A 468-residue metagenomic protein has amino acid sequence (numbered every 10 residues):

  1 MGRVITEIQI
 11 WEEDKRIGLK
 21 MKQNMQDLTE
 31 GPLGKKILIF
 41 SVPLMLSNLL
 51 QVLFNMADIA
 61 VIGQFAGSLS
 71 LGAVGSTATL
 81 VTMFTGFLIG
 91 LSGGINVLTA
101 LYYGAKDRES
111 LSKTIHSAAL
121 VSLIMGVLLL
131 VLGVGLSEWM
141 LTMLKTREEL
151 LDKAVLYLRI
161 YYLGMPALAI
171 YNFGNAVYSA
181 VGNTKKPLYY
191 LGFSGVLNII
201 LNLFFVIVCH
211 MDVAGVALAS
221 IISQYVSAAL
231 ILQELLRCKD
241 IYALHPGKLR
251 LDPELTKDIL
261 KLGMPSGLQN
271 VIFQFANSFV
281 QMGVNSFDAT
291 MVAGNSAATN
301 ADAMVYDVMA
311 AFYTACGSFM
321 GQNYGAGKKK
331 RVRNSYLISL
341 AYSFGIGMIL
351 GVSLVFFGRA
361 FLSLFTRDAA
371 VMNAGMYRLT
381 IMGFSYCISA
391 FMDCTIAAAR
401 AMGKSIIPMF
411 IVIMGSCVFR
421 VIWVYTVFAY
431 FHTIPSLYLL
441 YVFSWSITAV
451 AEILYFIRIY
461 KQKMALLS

Functional and structural regions predicted by a protein language model:
M1-S41, T99-P166, V208-M264, M320-S385 (+1 more regions): Short alpha-helical transmembrane segments in multi-pass integral membrane proteins
L28-F65, T79-G94, L98, L123-L130 (+5 more regions): N-terminal transmembrane alpha-helices
I39-D58, I160, Y171, S194 (+5 more regions): Transmembrane helical elements of multi-pass membrane transporters/channels
L53-L71, L141-E148, F204-M211, V271-M304 (+3 more regions): Helix-terminus/linker motif at the lipid-water interface of multi-pass membrane proteins
I62-T82, E149-K153, V213-A214, L255-L262 (+5 more regions): Interfacial/gating helices of multi-pass transporter permease domains
L71-V131, L168-P187, Q281, G294-G358 (+2 more regions): Small-residue-rich hydrophobic transmembrane alpha-helices
M83-G86, N198-N202, A228-L232, M304-D307 (+3 more regions): Hydrophobic transmembrane alpha-helices of multi-pass small-molecule transporters
S92, Y161-S179, P187-N198, V216-I231 (+4 more regions): Short runs within selected transmembrane alpha-helices of multi-pass transporters and secretion channels
